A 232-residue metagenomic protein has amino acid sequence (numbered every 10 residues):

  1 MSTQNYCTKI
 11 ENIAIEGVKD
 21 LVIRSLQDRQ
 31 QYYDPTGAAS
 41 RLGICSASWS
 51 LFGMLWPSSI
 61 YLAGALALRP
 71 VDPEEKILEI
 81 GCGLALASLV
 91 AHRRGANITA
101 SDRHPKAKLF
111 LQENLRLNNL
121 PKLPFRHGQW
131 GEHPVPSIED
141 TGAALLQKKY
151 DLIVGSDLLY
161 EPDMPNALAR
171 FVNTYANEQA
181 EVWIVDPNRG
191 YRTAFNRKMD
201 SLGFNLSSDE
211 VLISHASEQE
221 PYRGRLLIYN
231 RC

Functional and structural regions predicted by a protein language model:
M1-C232: S-adenosylmethionine-dependent methyltransferases
